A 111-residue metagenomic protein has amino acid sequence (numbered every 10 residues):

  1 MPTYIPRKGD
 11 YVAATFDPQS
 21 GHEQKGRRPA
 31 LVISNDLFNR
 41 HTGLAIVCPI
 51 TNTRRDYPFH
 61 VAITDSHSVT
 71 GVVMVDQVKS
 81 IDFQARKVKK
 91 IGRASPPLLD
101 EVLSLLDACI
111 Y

Functional and structural regions predicted by a protein language model:
M1-Y111: Conserved functional hotspots at enzyme active or ligand-binding sites that engage polyanionic ligands
